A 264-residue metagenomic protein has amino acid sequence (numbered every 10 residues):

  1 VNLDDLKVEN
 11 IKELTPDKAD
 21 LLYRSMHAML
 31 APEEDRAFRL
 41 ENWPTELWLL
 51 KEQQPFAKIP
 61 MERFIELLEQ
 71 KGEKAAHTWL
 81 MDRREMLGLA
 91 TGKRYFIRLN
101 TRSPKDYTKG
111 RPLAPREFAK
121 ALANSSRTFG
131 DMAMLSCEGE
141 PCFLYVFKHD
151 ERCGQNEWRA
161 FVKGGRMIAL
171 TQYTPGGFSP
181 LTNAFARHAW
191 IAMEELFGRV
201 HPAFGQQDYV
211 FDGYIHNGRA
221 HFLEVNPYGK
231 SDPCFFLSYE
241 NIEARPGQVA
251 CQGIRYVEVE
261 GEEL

Functional and structural regions predicted by a protein language model:
V1-H201, G261-L264: Active-site nucleotide/adenylate-binding loops and adjacent lid/helix of ATP-dependent enzymes
T91, G154, Q207, R219 (+1 more regions): A short, structural micro-pattern
F147, E157, F204-N217: A short glycine-rich, hydrophobically flanked beta-strand micro-motif that places a catalytic Asp/Glu for divalent metal
F161-K163, Y214-H216, Y228: Short beta-strand micro-motifs enriched in acidic
W190-F197, V210, R219-F222: Short amphipathic alpha-helical surface patches that serve as generic macromolecular interface elements
N217-L223, P227-L264: C-terminal active-site "lid" helix and adjoining low-complexity regulatory extension at the edge of ATP-using catalytic
